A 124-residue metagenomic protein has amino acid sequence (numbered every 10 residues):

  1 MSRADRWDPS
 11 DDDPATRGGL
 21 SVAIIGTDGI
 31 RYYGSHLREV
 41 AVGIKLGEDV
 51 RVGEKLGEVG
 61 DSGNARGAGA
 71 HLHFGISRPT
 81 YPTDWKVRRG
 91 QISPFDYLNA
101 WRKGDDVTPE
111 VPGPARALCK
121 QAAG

Functional and structural regions predicted by a protein language model:
M1, G43-V59: Short, well-structured beta-strand-loop connectors
M1-G43, A65-G75: Zn2+-dependent peptidoglycan hydrolase active-site motif and core
K45-R51, A68-G124: Acidic, glycine-rich catalytic/binding loops that coordinate metals and/or anionic ligands
